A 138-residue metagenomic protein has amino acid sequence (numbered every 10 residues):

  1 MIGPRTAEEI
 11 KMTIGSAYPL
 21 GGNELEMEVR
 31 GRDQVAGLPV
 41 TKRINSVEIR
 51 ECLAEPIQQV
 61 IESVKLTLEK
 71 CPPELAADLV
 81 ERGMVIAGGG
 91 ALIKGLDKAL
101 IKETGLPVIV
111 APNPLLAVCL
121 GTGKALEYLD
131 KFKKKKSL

Functional and structural regions predicted by a protein language model:
M1-A54: Phosphate-binding glycine-rich/basic clefts of nucleotide- and phosphate-handling proteins, predominantly
M1-R5, D78, A111-P114, K136: Interdomain boundary/hinge elements
I10, V64, I86, T122: Residue-level signature of catalytic and energy-coupling elements of molecular machines, predominantly ATP/GTP-dependent
G15, P19, A77-L100: Glycine-rich phosphate-binding loops at beta-strand->alpha-helix junctions
E24, E81-R82, G105: Active-site lining segments that contact anionic ligands and/or coordinate catalytic metals
D33-V40, I44-N45, V64, T104 (+2 more regions): PAZ/PAZ-like end-binding module
C52-V80, A125-Y128: Phosphate/ATP-binding catalytic cores across multiple sugar-kinase/actin-like superfamilies, primarily ASKHA
K98-K124, F132, L138: Conserved phosphate-binding/catalytic loops in two-lobed NTP-binding clefts
